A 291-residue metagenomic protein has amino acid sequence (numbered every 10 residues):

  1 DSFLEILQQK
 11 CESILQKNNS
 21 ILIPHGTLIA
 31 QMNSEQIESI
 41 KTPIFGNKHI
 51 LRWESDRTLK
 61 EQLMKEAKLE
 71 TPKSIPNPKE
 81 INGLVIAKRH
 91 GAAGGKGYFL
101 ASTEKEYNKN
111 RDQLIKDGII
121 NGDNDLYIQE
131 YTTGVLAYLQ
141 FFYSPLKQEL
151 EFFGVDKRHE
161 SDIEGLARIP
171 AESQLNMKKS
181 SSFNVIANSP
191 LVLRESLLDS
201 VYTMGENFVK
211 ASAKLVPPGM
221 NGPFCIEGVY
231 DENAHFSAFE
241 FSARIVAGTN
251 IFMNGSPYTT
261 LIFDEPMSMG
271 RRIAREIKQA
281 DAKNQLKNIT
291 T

Functional and structural regions predicted by a protein language model:
D1-N82, A93: Conserved N-proximal alpha/beta basic substrate-recognition cap immediately N-terminal to, or forming the N-lobe
Q8-K17, Q113-G122, L146, A211-G219: Alpha-helix termini
H25-T27, Y131, V155, F241-A243: Short, well-ordered beta-to-alpha junction loops that form the rim of enzyme active sites and present histidine/acidic
K48-V135, F142-V155, R194-N207: Active-site nucleotide/adenylate-binding loops and adjacent lid/helix of ATP-dependent enzymes
L84-K88, Q140-F141, G228, A234-I245: A short beta-strand motif that forms the metal-chelation/ATP-contact edge of phosphoryl-transfer active sites
Q129, Q140, V216-N233: A short glycine-rich, hydrophobically flanked beta-strand micro-motif that places a catalytic Asp/Glu for divalent metal
Q140-S212, S242-G270, A274: ATP-dependent carboxylate/phosphate-activation module, predominantly the ATP-grasp catalytic core and closely related
G270-T291: Cysteine/selenocysteine-centered motifs that mediate thiol-based redox chemistry or coordinate metal-sulfur cofactors
